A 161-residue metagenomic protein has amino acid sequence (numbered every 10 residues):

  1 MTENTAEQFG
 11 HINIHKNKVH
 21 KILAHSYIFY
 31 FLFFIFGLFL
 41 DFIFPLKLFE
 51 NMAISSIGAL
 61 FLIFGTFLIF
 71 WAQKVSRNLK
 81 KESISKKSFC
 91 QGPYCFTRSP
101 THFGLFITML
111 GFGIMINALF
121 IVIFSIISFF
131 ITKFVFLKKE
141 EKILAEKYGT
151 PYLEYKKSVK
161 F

Functional and structural regions predicted by a protein language model:
M1-C90, F106-F161: Membrane-anchoring alpha-helices and their flanking helix-loop junctions
S88-S99: Short, amphipathic, aromatic/basic-enriched membrane-interface segments that mark the entry/exit of transmembrane
T101-G104: Kinked, hydrophobic transmembrane alpha-helices enriched for aromatic residues and small/kink-inducing positions
